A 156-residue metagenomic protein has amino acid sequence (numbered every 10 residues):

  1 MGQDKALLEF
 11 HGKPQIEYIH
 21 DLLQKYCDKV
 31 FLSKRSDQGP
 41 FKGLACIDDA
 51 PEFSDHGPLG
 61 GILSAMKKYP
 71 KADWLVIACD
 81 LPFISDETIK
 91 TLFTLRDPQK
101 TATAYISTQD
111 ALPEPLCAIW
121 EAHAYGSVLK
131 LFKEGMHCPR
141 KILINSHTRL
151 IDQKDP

Functional and structural regions predicted by a protein language model:
M1-P156: Nucleotide and nucleotide-moiety/phosphate-recognizing core
